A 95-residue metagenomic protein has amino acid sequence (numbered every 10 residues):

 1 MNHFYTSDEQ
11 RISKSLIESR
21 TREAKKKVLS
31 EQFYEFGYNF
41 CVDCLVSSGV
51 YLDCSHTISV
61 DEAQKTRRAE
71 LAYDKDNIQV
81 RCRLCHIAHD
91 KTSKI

Functional and structural regions predicted by a protein language model:
M1, K94-I95: Short intrinsically disordered terminal tails
M1-F40, A63-A72, D76: Short, charged surface segments at domain edges that flank catalytic/cofactor-binding sites
T21-I58, C82-L84: Short cysteine-rich loop/turn motifs with clustered Cys
L45-V80, S93-K94: Histidine-centered nuclease catalytic patch
A88: Conserved SAM-binding loop
